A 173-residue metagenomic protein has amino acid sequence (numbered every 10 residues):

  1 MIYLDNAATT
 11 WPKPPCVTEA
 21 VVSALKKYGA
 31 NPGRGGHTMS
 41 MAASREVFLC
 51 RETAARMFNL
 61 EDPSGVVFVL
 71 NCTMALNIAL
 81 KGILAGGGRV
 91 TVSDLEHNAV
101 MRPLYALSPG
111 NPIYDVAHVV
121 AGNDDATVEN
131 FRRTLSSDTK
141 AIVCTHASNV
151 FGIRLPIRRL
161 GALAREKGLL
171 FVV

Functional and structural regions predicted by a protein language model:
M1-V173: Pyridoxal 5′-phosphate
